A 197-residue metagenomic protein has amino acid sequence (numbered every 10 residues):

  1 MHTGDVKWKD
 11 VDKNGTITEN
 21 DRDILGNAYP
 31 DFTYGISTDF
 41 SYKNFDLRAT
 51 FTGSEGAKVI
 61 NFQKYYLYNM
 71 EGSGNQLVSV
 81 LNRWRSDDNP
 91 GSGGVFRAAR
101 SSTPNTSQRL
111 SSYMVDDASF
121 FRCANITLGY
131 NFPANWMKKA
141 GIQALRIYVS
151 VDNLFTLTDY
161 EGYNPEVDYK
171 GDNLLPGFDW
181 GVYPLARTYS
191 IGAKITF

Functional and structural regions predicted by a protein language model:
M1-A28, Y68, R85-N89, D152: Conserved small-residue
T3, S54-R146, S150-V151: Extracytoplasmic gating/loop element in the C-terminal half of outer-membrane beta-barrel translocons and assembly
F32, K43-F45, S119, G141-L145 (+1 more regions): Outer-envelope beta-barrel architecture signal
G35-S37, N125-G129, S190-G192: Membrane-embedded beta-strand positions in outer-membrane beta-barrel channels/transporters
S41, T52-S54, S150-L154, T196: Outer-membrane beta-barrel pore domains and translocons
N44-A49, N135-W136: Repeated loop/turn-to-beta-strand initiation elements of outer-membrane beta-barrel proteins
A49, I147-V149, A193: Membrane-embedded beta-strand positions of outer-membrane beta-barrel proteins
G72, R83-R85, N89-G91, T158-F197: C-terminal beta-signal and terminal closure region of outer-membrane beta-barrel proteins
